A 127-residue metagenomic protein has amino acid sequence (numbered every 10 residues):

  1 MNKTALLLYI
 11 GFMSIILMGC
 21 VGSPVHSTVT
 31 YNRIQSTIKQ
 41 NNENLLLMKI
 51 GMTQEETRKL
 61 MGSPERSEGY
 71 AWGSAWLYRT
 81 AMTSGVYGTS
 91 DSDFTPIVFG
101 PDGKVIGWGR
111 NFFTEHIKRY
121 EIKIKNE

Functional and structural regions predicted by a protein language model:
M1-L8: Bacterial N-terminal signal peptides that target proteins for export
I16-G19: C-terminal motif of bacterial Sec signal peptides marking the signal peptidase cleavage site
V21-E127: Residues within mature, well-folded domains
